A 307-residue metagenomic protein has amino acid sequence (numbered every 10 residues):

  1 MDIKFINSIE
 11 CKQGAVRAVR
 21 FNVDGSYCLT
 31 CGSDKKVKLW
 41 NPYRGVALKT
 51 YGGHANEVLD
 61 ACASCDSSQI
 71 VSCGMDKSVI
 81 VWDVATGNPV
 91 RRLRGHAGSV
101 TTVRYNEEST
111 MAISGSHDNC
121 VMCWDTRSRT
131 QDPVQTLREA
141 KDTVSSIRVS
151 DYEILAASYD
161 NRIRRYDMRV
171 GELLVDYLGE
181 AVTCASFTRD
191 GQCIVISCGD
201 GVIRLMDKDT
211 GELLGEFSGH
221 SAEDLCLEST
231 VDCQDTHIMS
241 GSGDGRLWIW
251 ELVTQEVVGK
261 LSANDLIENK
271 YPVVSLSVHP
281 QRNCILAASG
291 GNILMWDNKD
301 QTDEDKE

Functional and structural regions predicted by a protein language model:
I3, G45, G87, R129-Q131 (+4 more regions): Short coil/turn linkers that define WD40 beta-propeller blade boundaries
F5-C11, A47-G53, C73, P89-G95 (+6 more regions): Short C-terminal beta-strands that terminate individual repeats in beta-propeller domains, predominantly WD40 blades
G14-R20, N56-A63, G98-Y105, K141-S150 (+3 more regions): Canonical WD40 repeat/beta-propeller blade segments in eukaryotic WD-repeat proteins
V23-D24, C65-D66, E107-E108, V149-D151 (+3 more regions): Residue-level detector of Asp-centered blade-edge/turn motifs that repeat once per structural unit in beta-propeller
T30-D34, D66, S72-D76, G115-D118 (+4 more regions): Conserved strand-to-loop turn within each blade of WD40 beta-propeller repeats
V37-W40, V79-D83, V103, V121-T126 (+4 more regions): WD40-repeat beta-propellers
V274-E307: Blade-level signature of beta-propeller repeat domains, shared across WD40, Kelch, NHL, RCC1 and BNR/Asp-box propellers
